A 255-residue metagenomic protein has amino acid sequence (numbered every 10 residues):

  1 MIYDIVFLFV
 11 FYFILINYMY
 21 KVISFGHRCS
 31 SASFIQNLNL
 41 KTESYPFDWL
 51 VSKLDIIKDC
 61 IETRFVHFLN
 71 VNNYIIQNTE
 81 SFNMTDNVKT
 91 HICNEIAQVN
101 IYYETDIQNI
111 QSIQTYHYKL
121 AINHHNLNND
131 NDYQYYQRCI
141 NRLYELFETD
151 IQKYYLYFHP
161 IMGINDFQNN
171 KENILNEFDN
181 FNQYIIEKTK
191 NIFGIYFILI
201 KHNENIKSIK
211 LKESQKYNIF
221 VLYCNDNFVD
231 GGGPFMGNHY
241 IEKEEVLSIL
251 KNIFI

Functional and structural regions predicted by a protein language model:
M1-N17: Hydrophobic alpha-helical signal peptides and transmembrane signal-/tail-anchor segments that drive secretory-pathway
Y18-I255: Extracellular glycan-modifying ectodomains
